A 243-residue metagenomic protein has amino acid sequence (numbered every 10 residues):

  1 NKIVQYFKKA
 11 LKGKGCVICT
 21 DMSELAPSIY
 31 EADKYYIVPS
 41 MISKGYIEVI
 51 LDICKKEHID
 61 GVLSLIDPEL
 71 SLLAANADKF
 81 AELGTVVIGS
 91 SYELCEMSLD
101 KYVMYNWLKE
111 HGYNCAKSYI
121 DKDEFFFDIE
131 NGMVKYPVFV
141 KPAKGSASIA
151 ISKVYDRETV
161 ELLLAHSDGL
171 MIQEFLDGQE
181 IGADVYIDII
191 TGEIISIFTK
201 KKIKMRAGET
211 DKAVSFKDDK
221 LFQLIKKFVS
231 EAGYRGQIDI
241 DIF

Functional and structural regions predicted by a protein language model:
N1-I88: ATP-binding N-terminal substructure of ATP-dependent carboxylate-amine bond-forming enzymes
S28-Y30, Y46-E48, E96-D100, S148-I151 (+1 more regions): Short, charged, surface-exposed secondary-structure boundary motifs
L70-L73, F127, E180-G182: Short, well-ordered alpha-helical microsegments
C95-D177, I189-E193, D219: Active-site nucleotide/adenylate-binding loops and adjacent lid/helix of ATP-dependent enzymes
S152-G233, F243: Phosphate-binding site of ATP-dependent enzymes
I240: Catalytic phosphate/metal-binding cores of nucleic-acid and nucleotide-processing enzymes, i.e., regions that mediate
